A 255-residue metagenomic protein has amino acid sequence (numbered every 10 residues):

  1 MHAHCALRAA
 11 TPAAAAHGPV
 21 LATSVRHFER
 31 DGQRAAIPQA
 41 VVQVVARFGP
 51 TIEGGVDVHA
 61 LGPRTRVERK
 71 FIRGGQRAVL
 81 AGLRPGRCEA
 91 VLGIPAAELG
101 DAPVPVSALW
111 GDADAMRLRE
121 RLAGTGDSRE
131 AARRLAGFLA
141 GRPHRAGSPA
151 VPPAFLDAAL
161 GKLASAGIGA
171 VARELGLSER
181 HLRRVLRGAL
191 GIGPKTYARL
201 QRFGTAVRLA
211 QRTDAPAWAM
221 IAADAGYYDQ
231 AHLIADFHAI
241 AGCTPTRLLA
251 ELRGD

Functional and structural regions predicted by a protein language model:
M1-E179, A189-P194, R208-Y228, T244-D255: Alpha-helical bundle regulatory/interaction domains
H181-L190, A198-Q201: Catalytic DNA-binding helix-loop module of base-excision-repair DNA glycosylases/AP lyases
L186, A198, F237-H238, L249: DNA major-groove recognition helix of helix-turn-helix
K195-T196, L200, A206: Amphipathic alpha-helical "recognition" segments
R202-T205, H232-L233, A239: Hydrophobic side chains within alpha-helical segments
